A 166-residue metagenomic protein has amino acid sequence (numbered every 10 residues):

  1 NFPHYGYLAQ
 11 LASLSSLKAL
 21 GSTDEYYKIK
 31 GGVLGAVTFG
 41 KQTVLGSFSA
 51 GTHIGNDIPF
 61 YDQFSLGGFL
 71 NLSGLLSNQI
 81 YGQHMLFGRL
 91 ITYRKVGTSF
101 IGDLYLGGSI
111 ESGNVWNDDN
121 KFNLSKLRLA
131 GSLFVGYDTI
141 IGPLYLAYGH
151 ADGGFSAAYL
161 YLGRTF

Functional and structural regions predicted by a protein language model:
N1-L104, W116, L160: C-terminal outer-membrane beta-barrel translocator/porin domains of Gram-negative envelope proteins and their
F48, L90, E111, V135 (+2 more regions): Hydrophobic, well-ordered secondary-structure elements that form the walls of internal hydrophobic environments
L72-S73, P143-A147: Short beta-alpha connecting loops at secondary-structure transitions that line or flank enzyme active sites
I110-D119: Small/polar (Gly/Ser/Thr/Ala-rich) solvent-exposed segments that form structured loops/beta-strands/short helices used
K121, A130-V135: Short glycine-rich, acidic/polar surface loops and turns
V135-G142, F155-F166: Outer-membrane beta-barrel "beta-signal"
Y148-F155: A short, acidic, flexible beta-alpha connecting loop/helix-capping segment that sits on the rim of active
